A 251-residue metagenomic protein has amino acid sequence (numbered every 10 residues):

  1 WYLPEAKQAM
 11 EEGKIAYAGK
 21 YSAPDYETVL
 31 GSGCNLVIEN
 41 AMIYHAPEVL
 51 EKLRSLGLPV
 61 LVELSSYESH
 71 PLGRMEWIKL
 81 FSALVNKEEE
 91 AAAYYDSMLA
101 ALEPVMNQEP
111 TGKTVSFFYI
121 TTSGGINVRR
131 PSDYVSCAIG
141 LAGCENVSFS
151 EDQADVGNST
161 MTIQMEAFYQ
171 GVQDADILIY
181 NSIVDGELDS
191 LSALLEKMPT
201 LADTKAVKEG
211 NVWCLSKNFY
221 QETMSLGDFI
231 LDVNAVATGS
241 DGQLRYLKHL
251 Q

Functional and structural regions predicted by a protein language model:
W1, A23-P24, L36-A46, S66-P71 (+5 more regions): Solvent-exposed loop/turn segments at secondary-structure junctions within structured extracellular/periplasmic domains
W1-M42: A short, structured surface patch at a secondary-structure boundary
I15-E27, D152-E166: Short helix-initiation/N-cap motifs at beta->coil->alpha
Y26, A46-L50, M75-S82, A92-Y95 (+7 more regions): Extracytoplasmic/secreted envelope proteins and their assembly/folding machinery, especially bacterial periplasmic
E68-A93, S97, I177-Q251: Structured C-terminal subdomain patch of bacterial secreted/periplasmic proteins
K87-G143: Basic- and aromatic-lined ligand-binding clefts that recognize polyanionic substrates
V135-N158, I179-S182: His/Asp/Glu-enriched short active-site or ligand-binding loop at hydrolase and phosphoryl-transfer sites
F149, T160-Y180: Ligand-binding pocket segment of bilobal, Venus flytrap-like solute-binding proteins
